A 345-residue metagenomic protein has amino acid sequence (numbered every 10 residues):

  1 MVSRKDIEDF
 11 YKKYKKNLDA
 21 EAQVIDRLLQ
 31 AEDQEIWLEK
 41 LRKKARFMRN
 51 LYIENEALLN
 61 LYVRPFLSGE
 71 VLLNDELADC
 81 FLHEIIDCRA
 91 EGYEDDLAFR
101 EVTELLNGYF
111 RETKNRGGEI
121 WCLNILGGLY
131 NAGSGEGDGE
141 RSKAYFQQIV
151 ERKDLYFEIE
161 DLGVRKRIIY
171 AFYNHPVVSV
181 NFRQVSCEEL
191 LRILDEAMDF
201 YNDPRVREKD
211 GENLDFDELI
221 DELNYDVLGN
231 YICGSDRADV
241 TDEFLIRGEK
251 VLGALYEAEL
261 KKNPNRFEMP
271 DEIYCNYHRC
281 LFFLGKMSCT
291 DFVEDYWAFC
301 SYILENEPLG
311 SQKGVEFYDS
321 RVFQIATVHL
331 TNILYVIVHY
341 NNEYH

Functional and structural regions predicted by a protein language model:
M1, D9-F10, V24, W37-E39 (+8 more regions): Intrinsically disordered, low-complexity regions enriched in serine, threonine, proline and polar/charged residues
V2-R42, V71-D75: N-terminal leader/linker segments that initiate helical-solenoid repeat arrays
D6, D210, L214, V240 (+6 more regions): N-terminal cationic leader/targeting segments used for protein routing and processing
K15-A22, Q34, R49-V63, A90-L105 (+5 more regions): Helix-turn-helix repeat elements of alpha-solenoid scaffolds
I36-R46, A57, V71-C88, R116-G133 (+4 more regions): Amphipathic alpha-helical repeat scaffolds of TPR domains
V63-N74, L105-E119, E151-R165, D199-I220 (+2 more regions): Flexible helix-coil transition and linker loops at the boundaries of alpha-helical arrays
A78, F99-R100, L105, E119 (+16 more regions): A generic structural signal for ordered secondary structure
E307-G310, V315-E316, A326-L334, H345: Eukaryotic alpha-helical solenoid repeat scaffolds
